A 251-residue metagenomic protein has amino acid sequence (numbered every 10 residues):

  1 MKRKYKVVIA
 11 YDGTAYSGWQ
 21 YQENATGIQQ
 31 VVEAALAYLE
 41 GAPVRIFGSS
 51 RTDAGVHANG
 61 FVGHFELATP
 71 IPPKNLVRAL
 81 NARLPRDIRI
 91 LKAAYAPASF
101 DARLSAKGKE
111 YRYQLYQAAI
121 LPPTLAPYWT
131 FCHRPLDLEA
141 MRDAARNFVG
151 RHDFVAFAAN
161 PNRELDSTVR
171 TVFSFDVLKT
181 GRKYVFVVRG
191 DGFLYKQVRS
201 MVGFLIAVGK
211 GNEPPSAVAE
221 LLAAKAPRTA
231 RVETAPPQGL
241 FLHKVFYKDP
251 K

Functional and structural regions predicted by a protein language model:
M1-K251: Structured-RNA-binding interfaces characteristic of tRNA pseudouridine synthases
